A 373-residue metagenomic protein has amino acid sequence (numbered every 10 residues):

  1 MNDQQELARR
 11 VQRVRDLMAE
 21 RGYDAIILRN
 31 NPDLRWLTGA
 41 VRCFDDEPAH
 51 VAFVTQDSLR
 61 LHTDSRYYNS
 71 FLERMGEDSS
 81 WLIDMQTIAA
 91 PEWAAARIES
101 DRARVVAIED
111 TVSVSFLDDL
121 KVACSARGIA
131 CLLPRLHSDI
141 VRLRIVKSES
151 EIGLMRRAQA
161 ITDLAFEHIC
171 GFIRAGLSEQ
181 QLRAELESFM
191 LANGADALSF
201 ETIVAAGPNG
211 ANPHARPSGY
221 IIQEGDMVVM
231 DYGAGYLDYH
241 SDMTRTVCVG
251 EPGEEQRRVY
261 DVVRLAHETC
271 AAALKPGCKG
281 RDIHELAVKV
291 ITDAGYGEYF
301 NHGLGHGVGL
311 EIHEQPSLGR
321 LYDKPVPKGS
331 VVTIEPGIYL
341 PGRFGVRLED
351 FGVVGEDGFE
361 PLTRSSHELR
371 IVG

Functional and structural regions predicted by a protein language model:
M1-G373: Active-site neighborhoods and metal-handling regions in enzymes and metal-associated proteins
